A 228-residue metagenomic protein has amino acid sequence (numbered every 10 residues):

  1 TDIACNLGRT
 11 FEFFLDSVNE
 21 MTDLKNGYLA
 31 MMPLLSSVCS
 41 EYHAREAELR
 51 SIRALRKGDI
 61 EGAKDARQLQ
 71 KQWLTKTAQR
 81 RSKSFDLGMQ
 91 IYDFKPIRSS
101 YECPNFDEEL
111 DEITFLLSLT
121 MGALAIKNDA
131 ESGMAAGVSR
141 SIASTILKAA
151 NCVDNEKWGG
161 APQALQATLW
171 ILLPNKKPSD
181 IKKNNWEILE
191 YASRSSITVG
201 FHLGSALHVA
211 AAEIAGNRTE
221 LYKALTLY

Functional and structural regions predicted by a protein language model:
T1, E20-D86, Y101-E131, K157-L172 (+1 more regions): Amphipathic alpha-helical repeat scaffolds of TPR domains
D2-D16, R45-E48, W73-S99, M134-T145 (+1 more regions): Helix-turn-helix repeat elements of alpha-solenoid scaffolds
E20, A150-K157, L189-T198: Solenoid-like repeat scaffolds
E102-F106, G137-K148, C152-N155: Acidic, serine/threonine- and glycine-rich low-complexity intrinsically disordered segments that serve as flexible
S141, T145, N155-L165, D180-N184 (+1 more regions): Short, well-structured alpha-helical interface segments that form or flank functional binding sites
A149-E156, P174, I214-G216: Cytosolic regulatory protein-protein interaction regions
Q163-N184, I188-S195: Conserved binding-pocket/active-site segment within a compact domain
N175, I188-Y228: A cross-kingdom marker for long, charged
